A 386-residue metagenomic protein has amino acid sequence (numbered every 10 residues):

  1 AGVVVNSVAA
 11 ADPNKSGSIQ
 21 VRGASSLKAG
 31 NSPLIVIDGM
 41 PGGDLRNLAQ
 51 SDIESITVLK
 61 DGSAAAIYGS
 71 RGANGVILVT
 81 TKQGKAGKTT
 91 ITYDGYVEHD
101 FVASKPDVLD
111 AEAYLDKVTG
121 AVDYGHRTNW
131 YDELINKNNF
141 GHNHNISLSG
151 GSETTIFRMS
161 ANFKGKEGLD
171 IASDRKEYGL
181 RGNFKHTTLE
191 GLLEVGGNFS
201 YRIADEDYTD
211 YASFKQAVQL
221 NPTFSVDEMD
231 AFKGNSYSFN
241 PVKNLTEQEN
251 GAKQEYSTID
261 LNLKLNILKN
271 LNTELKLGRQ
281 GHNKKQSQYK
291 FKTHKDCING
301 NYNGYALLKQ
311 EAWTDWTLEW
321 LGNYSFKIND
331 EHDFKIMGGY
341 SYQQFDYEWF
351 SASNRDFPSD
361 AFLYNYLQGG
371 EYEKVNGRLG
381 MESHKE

Functional and structural regions predicted by a protein language model:
A1, V8-A10, Q20-S26, D38-D44 (+3 more regions): Short, polar/charged loop or turn motifs at beta-strand boundaries
A1-V4, A11-G17, L27-A29, P33 (+5 more regions): Residues embedded in well-ordered regular secondary structure
V3, G39, I56-T57, I77-V79: Non-catalytic regulatory/gating segments with a bias toward low-complexity or hydrophobic composition
S7, V21-S25, I37-D38, K60 (+4 more regions): Flexible glycine-/small-residue-rich
I19, I77, I146, G182 (+4 more regions): Membrane-embedded beta-strands of outer-membrane beta-barrel proteins, especially the hydrophobic/small aromatic
P33, D38-A64: Short acidic/polar hinge/loop motifs at secondary-structure boundaries that mediate gating or recognition
A49, L59-S63, Y68-N74, L78-Q83: Periplasmic N-terminal soluble interaction domains immediately after the signal peptide in Gram-negative
K85-R127, L169-S173, G179-T258, E274-E386: Surface-exposed loop/interface segments of Gram-negative outer-membrane beta-barrel transport/assembly proteins
